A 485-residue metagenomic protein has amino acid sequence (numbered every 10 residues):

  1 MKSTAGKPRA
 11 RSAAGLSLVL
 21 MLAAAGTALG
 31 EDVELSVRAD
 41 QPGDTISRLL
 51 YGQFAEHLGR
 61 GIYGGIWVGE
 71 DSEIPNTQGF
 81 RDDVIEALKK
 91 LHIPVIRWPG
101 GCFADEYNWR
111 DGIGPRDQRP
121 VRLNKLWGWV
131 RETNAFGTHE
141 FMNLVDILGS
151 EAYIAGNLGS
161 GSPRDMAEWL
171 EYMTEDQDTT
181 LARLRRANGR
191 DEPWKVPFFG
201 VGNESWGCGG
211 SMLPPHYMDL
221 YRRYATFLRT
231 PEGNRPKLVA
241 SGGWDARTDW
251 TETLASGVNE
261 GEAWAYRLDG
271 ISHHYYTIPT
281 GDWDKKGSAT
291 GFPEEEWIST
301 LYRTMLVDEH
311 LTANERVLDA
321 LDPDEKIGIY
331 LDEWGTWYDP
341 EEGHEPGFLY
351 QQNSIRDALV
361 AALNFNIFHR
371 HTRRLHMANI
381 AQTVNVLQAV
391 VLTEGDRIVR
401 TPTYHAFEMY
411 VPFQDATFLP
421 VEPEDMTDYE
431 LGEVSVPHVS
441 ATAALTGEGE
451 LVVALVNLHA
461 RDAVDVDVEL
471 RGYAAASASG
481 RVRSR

Functional and structural regions predicted by a protein language model:
M1-R11: N-terminal secretory signal peptides that target proteins for export/translocation
A10-A14, G101: Intrinsically disordered, low-complexity segments enriched in proline/serine/threonine
A13-A25: Bacterial N-terminal signal peptides
A28-G270, T304-P340, H344-R485: Non-catalytic accessory regions flanking glycosidase/transglycosidase catalytic cores in CAZymes
R267-K285, T290-P293, W297-I298: Long, well-ordered, tryptophan-enriched scaffold segments
W297-M305: Active-site pocket-shaping loop/turn-to-helix segments
